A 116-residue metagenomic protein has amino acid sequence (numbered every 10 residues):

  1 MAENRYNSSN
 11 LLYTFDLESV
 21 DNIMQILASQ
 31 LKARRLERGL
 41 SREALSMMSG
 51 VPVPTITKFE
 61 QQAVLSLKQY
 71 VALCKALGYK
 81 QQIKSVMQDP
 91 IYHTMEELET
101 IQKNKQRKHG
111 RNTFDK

Functional and structural regions predicted by a protein language model:
M1-Q25, D89-K116: N-terminal flexible/basic segments that precede or flank functional cores
S29-A44, N104-R111: Short basic helix-loop element that most often maps to the first helix and adjoining turn of HTH DNA-binding modules
R34, M48, F59, V86: Residues in the recognition helix of alpha-helical DNA-binding motifs
L36, M47, K75: Alpha-helical residues within the helix-turn-helix
G39-T57: Short alpha-helical DNA-recognition segment
A63-K75: Short, basic-rich loop-to-helix N-cap that marks the start of a DNA-contacting helix
A76-M95: Intrinsically disordered, low-complexity basic tails/linkers immediately adjacent to helix-turn-helix/homeobox/MYB/SANT
